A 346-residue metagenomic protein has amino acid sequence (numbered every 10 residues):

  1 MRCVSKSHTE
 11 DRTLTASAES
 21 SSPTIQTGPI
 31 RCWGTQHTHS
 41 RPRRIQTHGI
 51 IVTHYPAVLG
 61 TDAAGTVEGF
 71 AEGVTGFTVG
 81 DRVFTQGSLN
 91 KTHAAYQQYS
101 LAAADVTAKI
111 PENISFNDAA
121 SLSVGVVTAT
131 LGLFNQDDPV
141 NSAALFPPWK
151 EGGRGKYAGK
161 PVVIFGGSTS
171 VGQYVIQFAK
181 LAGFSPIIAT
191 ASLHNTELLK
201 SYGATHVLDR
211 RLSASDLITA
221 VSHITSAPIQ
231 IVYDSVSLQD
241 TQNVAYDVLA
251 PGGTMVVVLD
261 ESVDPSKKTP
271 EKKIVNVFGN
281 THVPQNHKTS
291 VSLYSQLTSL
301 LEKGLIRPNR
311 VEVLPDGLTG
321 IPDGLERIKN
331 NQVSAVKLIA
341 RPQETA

Functional and structural regions predicted by a protein language model:
T9-R12, R41-P42, A71-V74, G87-Y99 (+2 more regions): Short, charged beta-turn/beta-strand-edge "cap" motif at the junction between a beta-strand and an adjacent loop
P23-R41, T47-T92, V106, P111: Glycine-rich beta-strand-centered segment in the early N-terminal region that forms part of a ligand/cofactor-binding
G76-V79, T128, A158, P251: Short, flexible surface segments
N117-S121: C-terminal boundary of histidine-terminating zinc-finger modules
L122-L212: Mid-domain Rossmann-like dinucleotide-binding core that forms the NAD(H)/NADP(H) cofactor-binding site
K150-G159, H206-V283: Glycine-rich cofactor phosphate-binding loops and adjacent beta1-alpha1 units of small-molecule cofactor enzyme domains
Q285-A346: C-terminal hydrophobic helical "lid"/dimerization subdomain of Rossmann-like NAD(P)H-dependent oxidoreductases
